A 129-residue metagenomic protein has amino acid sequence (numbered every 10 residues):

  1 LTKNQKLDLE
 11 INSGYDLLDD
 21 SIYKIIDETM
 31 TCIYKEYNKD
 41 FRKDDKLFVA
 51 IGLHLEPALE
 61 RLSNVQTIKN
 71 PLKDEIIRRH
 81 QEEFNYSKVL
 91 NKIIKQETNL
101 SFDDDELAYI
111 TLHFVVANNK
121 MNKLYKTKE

Functional and structural regions predicted by a protein language model:
L1-E129: A cross-family "folded-core" feature that marks the main globular domain of proteins
